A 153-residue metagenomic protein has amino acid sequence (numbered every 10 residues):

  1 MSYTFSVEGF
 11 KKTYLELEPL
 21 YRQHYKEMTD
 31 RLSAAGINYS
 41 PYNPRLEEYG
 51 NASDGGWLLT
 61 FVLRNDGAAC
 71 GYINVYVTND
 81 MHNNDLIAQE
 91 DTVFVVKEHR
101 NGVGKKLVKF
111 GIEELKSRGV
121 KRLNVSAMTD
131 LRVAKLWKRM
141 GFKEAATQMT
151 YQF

Functional and structural regions predicted by a protein language model:
M1-Y21: A short beta-loop-alpha structural element at the N-terminal edge of CoA-dependent acyl/N-acetyltransferase catalytic
Y25-E48: Conserved GNAT-fold acetyl-CoA-binding loop/helix
E47-V62: A short helix-loop-beta-strand connector motif used in the catalytic cores of GNAT acetyltransferases and, in some
V62, A68-V77: Conserved beta-strand in the GNAT
D91-N101: A short, internal acetyl-CoA/4′-phosphopantetheine-binding micro-motif in the GNAT/acyltransferase core
R100-E113: Conserved acetyl-CoA-binding loop-helix of GNAT-fold acetyltransferases
K116-S126: Conserved GNAT acetyl-CoA-binding A-motif
N124-A134, Q152: Conserved beta-strand-loop-alpha-helix junction that forms the acyl-donor binding cleft
